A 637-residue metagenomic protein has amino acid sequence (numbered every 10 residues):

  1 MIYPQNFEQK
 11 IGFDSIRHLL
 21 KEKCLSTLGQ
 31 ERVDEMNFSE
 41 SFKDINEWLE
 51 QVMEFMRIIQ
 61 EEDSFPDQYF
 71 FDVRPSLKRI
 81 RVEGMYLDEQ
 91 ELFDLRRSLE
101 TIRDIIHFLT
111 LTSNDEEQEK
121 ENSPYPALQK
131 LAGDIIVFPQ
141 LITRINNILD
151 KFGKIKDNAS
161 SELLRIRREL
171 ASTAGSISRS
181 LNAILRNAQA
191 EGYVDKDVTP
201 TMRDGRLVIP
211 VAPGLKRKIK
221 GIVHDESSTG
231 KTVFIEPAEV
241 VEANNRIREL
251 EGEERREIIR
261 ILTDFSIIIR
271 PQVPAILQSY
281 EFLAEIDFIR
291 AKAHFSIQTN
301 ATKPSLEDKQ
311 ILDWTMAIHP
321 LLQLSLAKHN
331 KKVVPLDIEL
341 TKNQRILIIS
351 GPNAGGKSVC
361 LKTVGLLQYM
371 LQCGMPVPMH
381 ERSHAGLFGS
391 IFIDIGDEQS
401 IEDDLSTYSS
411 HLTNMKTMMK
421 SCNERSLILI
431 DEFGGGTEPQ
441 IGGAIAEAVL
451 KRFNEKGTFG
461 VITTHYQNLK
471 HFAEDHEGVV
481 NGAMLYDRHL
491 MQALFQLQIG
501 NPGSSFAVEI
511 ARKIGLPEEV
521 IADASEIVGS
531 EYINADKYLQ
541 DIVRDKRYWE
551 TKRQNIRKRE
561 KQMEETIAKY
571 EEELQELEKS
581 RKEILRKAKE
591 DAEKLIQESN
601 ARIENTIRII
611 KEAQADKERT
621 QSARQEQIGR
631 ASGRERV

Functional and structural regions predicted by a protein language model:
M1-E162, I166, Q272-A275, S279-E285 (+2 more regions): Conserved amphipathic alpha-helical "coupling/scaffold" segments that transmit conformational changes between domains
L164-L215: Extended, Lys/Arg-enriched charged tracts that mediate electrostatic binding to polyanionic substrates
L185-R203, A293-M316, H380, V480: Long, charged, glycine-rich C-terminal linkers/tails
V198, R203-F234, N244, L306-P335: SMC-family hinge/dimerization module
T229-R255, L497-R557: Short, exposed interaction patches on small structured surface elements
T299-N300, E307-L539: ATPase nucleotide-binding head domains, primarily ABC-like/P-loop NTPase cores
L361, G633-V637: A short, hydrophobic C-terminal helix/tail in secreted or cell-surface proteins
W549, R553-R634: Terminal-proximal interaction/regulatory segments of ATP-powered molecular machines
